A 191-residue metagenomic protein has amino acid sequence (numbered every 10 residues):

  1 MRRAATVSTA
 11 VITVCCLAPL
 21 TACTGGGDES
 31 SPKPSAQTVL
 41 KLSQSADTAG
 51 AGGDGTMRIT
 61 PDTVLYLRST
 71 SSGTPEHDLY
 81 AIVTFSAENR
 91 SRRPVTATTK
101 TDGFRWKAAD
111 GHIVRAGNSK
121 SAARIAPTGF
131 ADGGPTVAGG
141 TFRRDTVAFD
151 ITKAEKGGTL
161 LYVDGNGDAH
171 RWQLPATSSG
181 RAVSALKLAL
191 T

Functional and structural regions predicted by a protein language model:
M1-I12: Bacterial N-terminal signal peptides that target proteins for export
A18-A22: C-terminal motif of bacterial Sec signal peptides marking the signal peptidase cleavage site
T24-G27: Bacterial signal peptide processing site
E29-M57, L188-L190: N-terminal low-complexity, Pro/Thr/Ser-rich intrinsically disordered segments that act as propeptides or flexible
D54-T56, L65-I82, P94-V95, T136-A138: Short, solvent-exposed beta-strand/turn "edge" segments of beta-rich domains on protein surfaces
E88-R93, T152-A154: Short solvent-exposed strand-capping/beta-turn motif centered on an Asx-Ser/Thr pair
R90-F142, L190: The feature marks short-to-medium sequence segments in extracytoplasmic or secretory-pathway proteins
G133-T191: Surface-exposed edge beta-strand/loop patches
